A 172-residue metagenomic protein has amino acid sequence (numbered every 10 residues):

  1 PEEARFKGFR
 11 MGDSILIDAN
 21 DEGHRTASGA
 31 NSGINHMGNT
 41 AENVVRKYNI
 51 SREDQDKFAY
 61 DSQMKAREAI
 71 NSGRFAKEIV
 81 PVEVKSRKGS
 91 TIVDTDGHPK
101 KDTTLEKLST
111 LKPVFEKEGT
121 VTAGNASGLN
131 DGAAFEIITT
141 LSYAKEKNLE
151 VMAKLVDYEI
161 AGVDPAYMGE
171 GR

Functional and structural regions predicted by a protein language model:
P1-R5, D94, A166-M168: Short acidic, glycine/serine/threonine-rich loops at helix termini
P1-V44: Flexible glycine-/small-residue-enriched beta->alpha junction loops that bind anionic phosphate/pyrophosphate groups
I17, E53-E146, V151, V156: N-terminal extracellular/periplasmic Venus flytrap/periplasmic-binding protein-like
E22-H24, Y48, Y158-G162: A short, mixed-charge helix-start or loop-turn motif at secondary-structure junctions
H24-R25, R46, E118-A123: Flexible glycine/proline-enriched surface loops and loop-helix/loop-strand junctions
G33-M37, N130-A133, R172: Catalytic-loop motifs flanking and including active-site residues across diverse enzymes
N35-A59: Conserved thiamine diphosphate
N39-E42, E78, S86, V156-R172: Active-site pocket-lining segment
